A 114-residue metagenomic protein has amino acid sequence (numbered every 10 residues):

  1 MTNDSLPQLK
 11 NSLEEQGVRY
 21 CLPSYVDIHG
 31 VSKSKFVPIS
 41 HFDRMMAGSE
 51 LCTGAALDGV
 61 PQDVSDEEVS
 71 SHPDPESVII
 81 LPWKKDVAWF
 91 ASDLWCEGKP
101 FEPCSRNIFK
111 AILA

Functional and structural regions predicted by a protein language model:
M1-A114: ATP/Mg2+-dependent ligation/transfer catalytic cores
